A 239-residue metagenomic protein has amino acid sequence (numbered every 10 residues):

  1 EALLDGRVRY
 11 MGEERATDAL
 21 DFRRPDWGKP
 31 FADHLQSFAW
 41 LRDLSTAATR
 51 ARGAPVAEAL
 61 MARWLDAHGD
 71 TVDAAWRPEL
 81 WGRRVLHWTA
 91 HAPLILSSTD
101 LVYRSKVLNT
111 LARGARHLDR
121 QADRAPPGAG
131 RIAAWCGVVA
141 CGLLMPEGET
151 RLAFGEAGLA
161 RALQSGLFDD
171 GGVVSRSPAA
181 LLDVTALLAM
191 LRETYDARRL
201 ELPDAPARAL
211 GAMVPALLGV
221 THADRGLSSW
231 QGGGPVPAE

Functional and structural regions predicted by a protein language model:
E1-D18: Extreme N-terminal leader/anchor segments
V8, F22, W230: Short clusters of hydrophobic/aromatic residues that line enzyme substrate/ligand-binding pockets
G12, D170-G172, D224-G226: Detector for glycine-centered tight turns/loop "hinges" at secondary-structure junctions
A19-R23, D66-A67: Short glycine/proline-rich turn/loop motifs
K29-L210: Aromatic-lined, polymer-binding surfaces characteristic of secreted/periplasmic polysaccharide-degrading enzymes
E201-E239: Catalytic cores of carbohydrate-active enzymes
